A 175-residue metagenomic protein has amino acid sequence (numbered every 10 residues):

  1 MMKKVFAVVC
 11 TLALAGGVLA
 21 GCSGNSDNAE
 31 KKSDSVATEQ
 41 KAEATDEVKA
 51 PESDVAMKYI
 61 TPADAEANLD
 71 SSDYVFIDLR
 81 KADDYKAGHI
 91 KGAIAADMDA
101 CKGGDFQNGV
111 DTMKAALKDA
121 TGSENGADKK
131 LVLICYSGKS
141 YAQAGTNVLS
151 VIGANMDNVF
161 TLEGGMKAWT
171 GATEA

Functional and structural regions predicted by a protein language model:
M1-M2: N-terminal secretory signal peptides that target proteins for export/translocation
V5-V8, G17, C22-Y59, K86-A175: Rhodanese-like catalytic fold shared by cysteine-dependent sulfurtransferases and DSP/PTP-type phosphatases
L12-A13: Repetitive helical segments and hydrophobic/amphipathic motifs
A56-N68: A short, well-structured juxtamembrane/interface segment
A65, V75-R80, A96: Short hydrophobic beta-strand that contains or immediately precedes a catalytic carboxylate
N68-S71, N125-A127: Flexible, charged surface loops at secondary-structure boundaries
S72-F76, K130-L131: Short active-site oxyanion
